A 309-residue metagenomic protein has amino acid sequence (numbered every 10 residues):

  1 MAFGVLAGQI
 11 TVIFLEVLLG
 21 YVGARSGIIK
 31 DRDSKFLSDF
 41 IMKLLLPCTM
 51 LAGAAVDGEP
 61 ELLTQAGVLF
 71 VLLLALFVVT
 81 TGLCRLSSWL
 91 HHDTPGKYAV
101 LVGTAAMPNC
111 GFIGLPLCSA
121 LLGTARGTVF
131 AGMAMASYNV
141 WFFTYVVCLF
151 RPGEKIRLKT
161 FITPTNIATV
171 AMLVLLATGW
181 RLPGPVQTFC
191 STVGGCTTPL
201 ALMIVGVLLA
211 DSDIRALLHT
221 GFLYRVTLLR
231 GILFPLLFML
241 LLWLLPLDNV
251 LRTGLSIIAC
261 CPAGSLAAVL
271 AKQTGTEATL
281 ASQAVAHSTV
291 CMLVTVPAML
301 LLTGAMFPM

Functional and structural regions predicted by a protein language model:
M1-M309: Alpha-helical transmembrane segments of multi-pass small-molecule/ion transporters
